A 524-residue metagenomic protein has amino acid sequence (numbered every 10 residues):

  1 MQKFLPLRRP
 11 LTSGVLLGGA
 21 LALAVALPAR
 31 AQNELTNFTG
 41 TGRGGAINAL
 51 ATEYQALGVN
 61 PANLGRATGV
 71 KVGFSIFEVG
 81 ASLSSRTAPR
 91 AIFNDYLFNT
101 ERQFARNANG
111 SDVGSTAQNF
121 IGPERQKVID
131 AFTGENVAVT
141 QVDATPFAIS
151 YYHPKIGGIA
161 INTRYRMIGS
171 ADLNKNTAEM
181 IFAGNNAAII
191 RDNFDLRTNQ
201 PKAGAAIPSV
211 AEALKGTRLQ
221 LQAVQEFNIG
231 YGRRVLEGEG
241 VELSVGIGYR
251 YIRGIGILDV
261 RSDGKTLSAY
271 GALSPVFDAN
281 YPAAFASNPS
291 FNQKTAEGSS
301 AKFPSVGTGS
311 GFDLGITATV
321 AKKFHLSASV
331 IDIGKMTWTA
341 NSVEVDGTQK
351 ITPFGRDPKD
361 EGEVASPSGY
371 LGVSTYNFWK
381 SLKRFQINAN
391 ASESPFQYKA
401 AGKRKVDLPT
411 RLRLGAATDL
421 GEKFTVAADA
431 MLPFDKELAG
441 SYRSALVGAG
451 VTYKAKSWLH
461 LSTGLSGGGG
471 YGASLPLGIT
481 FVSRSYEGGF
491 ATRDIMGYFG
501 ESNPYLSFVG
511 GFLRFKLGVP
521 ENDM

Functional and structural regions predicted by a protein language model:
Q2-L17: Bacterial N-terminal signal peptides that target proteins for export
L5-P6, L27-A29: Intrinsically disordered, low-complexity regions enriched in serine, threonine, proline and polar/charged residues
G14-A26: Bacterial N-terminal signal peptides
L17-G18, A49-A51, A321-K323: Short hydrophobic "helix-edge" motifs at membrane interfaces and signal-peptide entry regions
P28-A187: N-terminal, post-signal peptide beta-strand-biased segments of exported outer-membrane/organellar beta-barrel and other
Q32-L35, K155-I156, A160, R166 (+1 more regions): Outer-membrane beta-barrel porins/channels
